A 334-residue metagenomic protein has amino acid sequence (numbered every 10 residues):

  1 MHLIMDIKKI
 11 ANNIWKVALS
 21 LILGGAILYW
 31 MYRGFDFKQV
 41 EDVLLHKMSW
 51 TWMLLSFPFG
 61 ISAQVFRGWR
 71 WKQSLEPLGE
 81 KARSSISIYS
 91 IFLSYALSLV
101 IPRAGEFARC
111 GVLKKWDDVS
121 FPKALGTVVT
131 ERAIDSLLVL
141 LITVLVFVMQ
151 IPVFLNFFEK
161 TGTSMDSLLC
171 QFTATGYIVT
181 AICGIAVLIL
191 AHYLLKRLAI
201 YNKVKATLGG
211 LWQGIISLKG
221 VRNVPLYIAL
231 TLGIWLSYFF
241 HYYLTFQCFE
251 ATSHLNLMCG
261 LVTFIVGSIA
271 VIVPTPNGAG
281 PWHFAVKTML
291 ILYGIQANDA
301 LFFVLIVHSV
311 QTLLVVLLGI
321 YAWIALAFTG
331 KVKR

Functional and structural regions predicted by a protein language model:
M1-I91, M149, F157-V271, V310-R334: Predominantly cytoplasmic-facing regulatory/coupling regions of multi-pass membrane proteins
Q73-L78, L99, C110-D117, M289-L292: Helix-loop junctions at the membrane interface of multi-pass solute transporters
S84-Y89, E106, V119-R132, Q296-I306: Membrane-interface alpha-helices at helix entry/exit sites of multi-pass transporters
I88-K115: Hydrophobic, aromatic-rich membrane-embedded alpha-helical segments
L93-I101, L125-V148, F302-L317: Membrane-embedded alpha-helical segments of transport systems, primarily multispan ion/solute transporters
L93-P102, V262-H283: Transmembrane alpha-helix interface/packing and boundary motifs in multi-pass membrane proteins, characterized by
L113-S120, G214, F284-F302: Interfacial segments of multi-pass membrane proteins
